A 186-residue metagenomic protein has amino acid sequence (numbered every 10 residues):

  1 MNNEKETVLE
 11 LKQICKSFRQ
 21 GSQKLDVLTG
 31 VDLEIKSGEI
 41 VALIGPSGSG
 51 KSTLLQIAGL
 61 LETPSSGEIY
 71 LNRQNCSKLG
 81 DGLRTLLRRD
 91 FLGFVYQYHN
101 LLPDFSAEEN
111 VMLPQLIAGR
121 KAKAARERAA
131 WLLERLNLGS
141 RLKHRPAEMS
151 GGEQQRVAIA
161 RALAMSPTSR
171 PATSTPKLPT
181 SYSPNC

Functional and structural regions predicted by a protein language model:
M1-N3: Pre-NBD coupling/linker segments of ABC/ABC-like ATPases
K5-C186: ABC family nucleotide-binding domain
